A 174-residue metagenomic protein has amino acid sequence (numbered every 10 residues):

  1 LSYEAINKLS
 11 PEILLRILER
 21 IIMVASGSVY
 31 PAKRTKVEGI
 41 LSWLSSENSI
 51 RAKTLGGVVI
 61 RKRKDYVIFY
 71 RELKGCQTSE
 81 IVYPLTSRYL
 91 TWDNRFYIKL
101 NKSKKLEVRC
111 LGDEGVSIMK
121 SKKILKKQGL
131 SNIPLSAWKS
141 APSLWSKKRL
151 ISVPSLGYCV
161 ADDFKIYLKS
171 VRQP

Functional and structural regions predicted by a protein language model:
L1-P174: AMP-forming adenylation/ATP pyrophosphatase catalytic core
